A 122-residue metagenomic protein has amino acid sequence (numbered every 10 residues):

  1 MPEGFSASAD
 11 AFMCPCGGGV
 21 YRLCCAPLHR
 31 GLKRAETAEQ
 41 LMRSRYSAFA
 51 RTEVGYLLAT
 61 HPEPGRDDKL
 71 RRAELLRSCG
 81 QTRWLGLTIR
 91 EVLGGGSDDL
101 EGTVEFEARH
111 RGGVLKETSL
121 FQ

Functional and structural regions predicted by a protein language model:
M1-S44, R51: Short, low-complexity N-terminal intrinsically disordered segments enriched in polar/charged residues
P2, K116-Q122: Short beta-strand edge/turn micro-motifs at domain boundaries
A9, S97, T118-L120: Alpha-helical solenoid repeat scaffolds of the TPR/TPR-like class and their adjacent stem/linker regions that mediate
H29, A50, P62, G94 (+1 more regions): Residue-level marker of positions within ordered structural domains that often coincide with functionally constrained
Q40, S44-F49, A73-Q81: N-terminal short leaders/motifs
R43-A48, V54-Y56, T60: Internal catalytic or translocation cores that form aromatic/hydrophobic pockets or channels for amphipathic metabolites
G55, A59-I89: Short solvent-exposed beta->alpha transition segments
S78-V114: Surface-exposed, charged secondary-structure patches
